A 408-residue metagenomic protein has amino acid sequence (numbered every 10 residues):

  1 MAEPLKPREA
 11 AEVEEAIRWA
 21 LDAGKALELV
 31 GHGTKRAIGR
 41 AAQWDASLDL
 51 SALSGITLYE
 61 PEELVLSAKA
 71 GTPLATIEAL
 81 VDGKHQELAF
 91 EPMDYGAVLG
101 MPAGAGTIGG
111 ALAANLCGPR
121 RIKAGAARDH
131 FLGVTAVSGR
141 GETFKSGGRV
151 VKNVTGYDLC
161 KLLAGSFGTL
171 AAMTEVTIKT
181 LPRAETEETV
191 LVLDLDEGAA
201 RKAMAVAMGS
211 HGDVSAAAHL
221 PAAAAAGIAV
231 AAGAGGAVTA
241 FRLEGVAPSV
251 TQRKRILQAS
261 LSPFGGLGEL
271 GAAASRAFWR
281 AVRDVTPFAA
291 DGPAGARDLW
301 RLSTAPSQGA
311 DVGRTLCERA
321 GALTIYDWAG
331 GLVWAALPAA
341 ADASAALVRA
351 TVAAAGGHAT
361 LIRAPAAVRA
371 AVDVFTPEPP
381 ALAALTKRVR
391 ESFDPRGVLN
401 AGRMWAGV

Functional and structural regions predicted by a protein language model:
M1-L27, L50-P102, L112, L116-R149 (+3 more regions): N-terminal glycine-rich flavin-associated loop
E3-K6, L66-A68, E188-V192, G236-S249 (+3 more regions): Short cationic amphipathic helices and targeting signals
L29-K35: Glycine-rich beta-strand-to-loop/alpha-helix junction loops that act as flexible
R36-A42, A229-A231: Short glycine-biased active-site loop of nucleotidyltransferases that positions the nucleotide triphosphate and helps
A41-W44, S51, G265-V408: Conserved glycine-rich FAD pyrophosphate-binding loop
A75-I77, E197-K202, A247-R255, Q308-T315 (+1 more regions): Short, conserved charged micro-motifs
A113, L132-G292: C-terminal substrate-binding/cap subdomain adjacent to the FAD-binding core in PCMH-type and related FAD-linked
